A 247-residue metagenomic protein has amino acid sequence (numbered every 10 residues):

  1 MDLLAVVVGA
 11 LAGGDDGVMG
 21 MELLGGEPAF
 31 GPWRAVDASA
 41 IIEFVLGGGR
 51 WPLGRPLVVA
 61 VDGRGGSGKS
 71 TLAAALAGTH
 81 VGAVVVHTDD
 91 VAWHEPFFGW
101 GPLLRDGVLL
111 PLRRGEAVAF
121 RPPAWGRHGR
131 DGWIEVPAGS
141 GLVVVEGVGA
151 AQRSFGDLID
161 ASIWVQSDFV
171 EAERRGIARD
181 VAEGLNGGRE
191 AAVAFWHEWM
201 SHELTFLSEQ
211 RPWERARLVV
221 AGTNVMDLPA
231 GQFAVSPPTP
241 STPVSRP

Functional and structural regions predicted by a protein language model:
L3-P52, D157, A178-A182, L204-P247: NTP-dependent small-molecule kinase module
R64: P-loop (Walker A) phosphate-binding loop of NTP-binding proteins
K69: Conserved lysine of the Walker
L72: Hydrophobic positions on the alpha1 helix immediately C-terminal to the Walker A/P-loop
G78-V85: Post-Walker A helix-loop "phosphate-sensing" segment adjacent to the P-loop in P-loop NTPases
V91-V143: Conserved nucleotide-sensing/catalytic segment adjacent to the nucleotide-binding pocket in NTP-handling enzymes
W133-A182: ATP-dependent NMP and nucleoside kinases share a basic, alpha-helical "lid"
